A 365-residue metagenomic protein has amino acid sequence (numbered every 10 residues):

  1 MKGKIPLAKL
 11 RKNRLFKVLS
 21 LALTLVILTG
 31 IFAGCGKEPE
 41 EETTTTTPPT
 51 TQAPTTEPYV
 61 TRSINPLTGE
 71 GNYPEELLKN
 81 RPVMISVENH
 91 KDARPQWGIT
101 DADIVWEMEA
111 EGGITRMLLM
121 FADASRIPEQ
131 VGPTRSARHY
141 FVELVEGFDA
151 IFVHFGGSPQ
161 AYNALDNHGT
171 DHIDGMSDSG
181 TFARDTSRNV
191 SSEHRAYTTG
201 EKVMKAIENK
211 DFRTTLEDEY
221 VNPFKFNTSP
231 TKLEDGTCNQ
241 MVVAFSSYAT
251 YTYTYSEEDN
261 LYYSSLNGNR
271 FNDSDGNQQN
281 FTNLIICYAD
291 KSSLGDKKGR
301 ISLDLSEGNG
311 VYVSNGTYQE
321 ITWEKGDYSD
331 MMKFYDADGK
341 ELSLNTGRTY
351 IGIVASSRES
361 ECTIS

Functional and structural regions predicted by a protein language model:
I5, K9-L21: Bacterial N-terminal signal peptides that target proteins for export
R14, E41-T43, L284, K291: Short linear motifs in intrinsically disordered/low-complexity regions
L21-L28: Hydrophobic alpha-helical membrane-embedded or membrane-associated segments
G30-G34: C-terminal motif of bacterial Sec signal peptides marking the signal peptidase cleavage site
G36-E38: Bacterial signal peptide processing site
E42-T56: Low-complexity, acidic Ser/Thr/Pro-rich repeat tracts that form intrinsically disordered stalk/linker regions of very
Q52-W106, E111-S365: A surface/extracellular/periplasmic glyco- and lipid-processing/surface-interacting theme
